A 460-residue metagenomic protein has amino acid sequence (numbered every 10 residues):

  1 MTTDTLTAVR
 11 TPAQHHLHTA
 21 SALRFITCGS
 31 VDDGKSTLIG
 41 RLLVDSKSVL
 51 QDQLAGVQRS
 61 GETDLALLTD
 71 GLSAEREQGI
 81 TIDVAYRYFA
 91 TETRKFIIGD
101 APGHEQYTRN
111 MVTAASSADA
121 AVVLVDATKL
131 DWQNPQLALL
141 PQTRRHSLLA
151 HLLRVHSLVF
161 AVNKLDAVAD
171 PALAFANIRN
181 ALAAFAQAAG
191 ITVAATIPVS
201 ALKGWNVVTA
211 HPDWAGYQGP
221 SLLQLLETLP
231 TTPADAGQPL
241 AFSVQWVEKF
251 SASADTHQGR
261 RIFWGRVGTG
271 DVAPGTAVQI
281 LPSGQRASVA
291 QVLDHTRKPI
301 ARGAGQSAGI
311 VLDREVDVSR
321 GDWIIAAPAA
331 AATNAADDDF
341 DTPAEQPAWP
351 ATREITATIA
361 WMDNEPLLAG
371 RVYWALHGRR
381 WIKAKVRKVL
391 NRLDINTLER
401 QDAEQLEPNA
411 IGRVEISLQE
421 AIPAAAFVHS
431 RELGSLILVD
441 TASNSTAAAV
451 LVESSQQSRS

Functional and structural regions predicted by a protein language model:
T2-T37, T91-E92, S251-S460: C-terminal effector/interaction modules appended to NTPase cores
L6-R109, A118-D131, A161: P-loop NTPase switch module centered on the Walker A-proximal segment
D32, L38, V57, G79 (+11 more regions): Residue-level signature of catalytic and energy-coupling elements of molecular machines, predominantly ATP/GTP-dependent
D33, D45, H104-E105, A127-D131 (+4 more regions): Conserved nucleotide-binding/hydrolysis micro-motifs of P-loop NTPases
L38-L42, G56, N110, Q142-H146 (+3 more regions): Alpha-helical scaffold elements adjacent to nucleotide-binding pockets in ATP/GTP-utilizing enzyme cores
R94-F96, A101-Q106, S116-A176: Conserved Switch II/interswitch segment of TRAFAC-class P-loop GTPases
H156, A167-A236: Canonical P-loop GTPase G-domain recognition
L202, G219-R260, W264, Q279 (+1 more regions): Accessory interdomain/linker segments of ATP-dependent helicases and helicase-like nucleic-acid enzymes that mediate
